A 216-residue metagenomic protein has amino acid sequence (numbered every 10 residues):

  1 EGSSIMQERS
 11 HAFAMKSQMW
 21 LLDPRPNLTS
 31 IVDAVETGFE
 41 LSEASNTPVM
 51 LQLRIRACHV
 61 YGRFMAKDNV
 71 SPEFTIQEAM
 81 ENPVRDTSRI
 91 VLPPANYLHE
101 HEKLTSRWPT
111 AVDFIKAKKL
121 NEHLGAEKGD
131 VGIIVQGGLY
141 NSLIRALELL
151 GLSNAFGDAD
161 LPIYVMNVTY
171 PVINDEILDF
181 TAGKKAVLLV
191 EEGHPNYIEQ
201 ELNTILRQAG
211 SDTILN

Functional and structural regions predicted by a protein language model:
E1-A14, S71-A79: Flexible glycine-/small-residue-enriched beta->alpha junction loops that bind anionic phosphate/pyrophosphate groups
Q7, W20-L22: Long terminal accessory regions outside catalytic cores
A14-M15, E43: Membrane-embedded alpha-helical core segments of multi-pass
K16-S17, A159: Short, structured coil segments at secondary-structure junctions
S17-M19, N46: Short glycine-/polar-rich loops that comprise or flank the Walker A/P-loop and associated switch/sensor motifs
R25-N216: Flexible, low-complexity linker and terminal segments
